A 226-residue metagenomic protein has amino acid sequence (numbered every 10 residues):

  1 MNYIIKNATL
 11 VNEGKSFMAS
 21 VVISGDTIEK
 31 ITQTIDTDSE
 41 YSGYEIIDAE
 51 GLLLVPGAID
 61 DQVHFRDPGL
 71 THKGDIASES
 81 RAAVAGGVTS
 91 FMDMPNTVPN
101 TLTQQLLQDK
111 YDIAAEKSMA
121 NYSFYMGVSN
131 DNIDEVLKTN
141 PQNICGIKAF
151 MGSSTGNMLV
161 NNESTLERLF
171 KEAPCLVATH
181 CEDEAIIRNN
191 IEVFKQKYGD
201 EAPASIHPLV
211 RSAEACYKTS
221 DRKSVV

Functional and structural regions predicted by a protein language model:
M1, F17, Y41-Y44, E50 (+5 more regions): Short coil/turn connectors at secondary-structure junctions
M1-I4, T9-P56: Histidine-rich, glycine-flanked metal-binding segment
S16, I23, T71-G74, S78 (+6 more regions): Conserved active-site and cofactor/substrate-binding residues in soluble primary-metabolism enzymes
E50-K117: Metal-associated gating/positioning segment near the N- to mid-region
D61-G74, T97, A120-N132, P208-E214: Active-site mouth loops of central-metabolism enzymes
S78-T101, A115-S129, N143-N157, P174-A178 (+2 more regions): Divalent metal-dependent hydrolysis catalytic cores, especially in the metallo-beta-lactamase
D134-V226: Histidine/acidic residue-rich metal-binding segments in metalloenzymes
